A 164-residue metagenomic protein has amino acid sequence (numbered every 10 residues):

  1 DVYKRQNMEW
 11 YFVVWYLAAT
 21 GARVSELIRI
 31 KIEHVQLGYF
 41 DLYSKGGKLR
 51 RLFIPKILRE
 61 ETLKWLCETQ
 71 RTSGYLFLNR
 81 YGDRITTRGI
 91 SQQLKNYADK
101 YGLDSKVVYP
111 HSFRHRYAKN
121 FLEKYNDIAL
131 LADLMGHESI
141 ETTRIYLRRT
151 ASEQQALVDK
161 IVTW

Functional and structural regions predicted by a protein language model:
K4-V24, T69: Basic, Lys/Arg- and aromatic-enriched nucleic-acid-binding interface segment
W10-Y11, T87, S91, R114-H115: Short, leucine-enriched amphipathic alpha-helices that occur as contiguous helical runs
W15, A19, R114-E138, I145: C-terminal catalytic core of tyrosine-transesterase DNA break-rejoin enzymes
T20, S25, R29-K64: Conserved tyrosine-mediated DNA breakage-rejoining catalytic core shared by Y-recombinases
R23, D104, E138-E141: Short coil/turn motifs that cap or connect alpha-helices
R29, L37, I145-R148, T163: Phosphate-coordinating loops and pocket residues in cytosolic domains that bind phosphorylated ligands
G46, M135, I140-K160: Catalytic-site neighborhood detector that most strongly recognizes the C-terminal catalytic loop/helix of tyrosine
P55-S105: Active-site/catalytic core of tyrosine-dependent DNA strand-transfer enzymes
